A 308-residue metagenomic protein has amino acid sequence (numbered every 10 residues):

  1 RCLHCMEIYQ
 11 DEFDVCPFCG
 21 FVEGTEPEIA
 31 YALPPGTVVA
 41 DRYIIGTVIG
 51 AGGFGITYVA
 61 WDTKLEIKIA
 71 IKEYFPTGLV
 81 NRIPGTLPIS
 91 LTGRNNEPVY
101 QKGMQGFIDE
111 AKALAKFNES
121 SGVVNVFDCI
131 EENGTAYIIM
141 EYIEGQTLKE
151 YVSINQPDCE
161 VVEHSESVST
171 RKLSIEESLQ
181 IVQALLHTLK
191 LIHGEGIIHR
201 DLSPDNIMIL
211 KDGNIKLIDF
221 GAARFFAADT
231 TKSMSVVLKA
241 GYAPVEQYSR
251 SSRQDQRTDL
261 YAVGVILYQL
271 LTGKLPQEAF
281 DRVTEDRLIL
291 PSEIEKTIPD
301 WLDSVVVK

Functional and structural regions predicted by a protein language model:
I83-F117: AlphaC helix of the eukaryotic protein kinase fold
D128-C129: Activation-segment/catalytic-loop signature of the eukaryotic protein kinase fold
N133-T147, Y151: Conserved short submotifs of the Hanks-type protein kinase catalytic core that shape the nucleotide-binding pocket
L148-L173: AlphaC helix of the protein kinase catalytic domain
I181-V182: Activation segment signature within eukaryotic-like protein kinase domains
L185-I197: Protein kinase catalytic-loop region centered on the HRD/HxD motif
G241-K308: C-terminal lobe helix-coil module of Hanks-type protein kinase domains
